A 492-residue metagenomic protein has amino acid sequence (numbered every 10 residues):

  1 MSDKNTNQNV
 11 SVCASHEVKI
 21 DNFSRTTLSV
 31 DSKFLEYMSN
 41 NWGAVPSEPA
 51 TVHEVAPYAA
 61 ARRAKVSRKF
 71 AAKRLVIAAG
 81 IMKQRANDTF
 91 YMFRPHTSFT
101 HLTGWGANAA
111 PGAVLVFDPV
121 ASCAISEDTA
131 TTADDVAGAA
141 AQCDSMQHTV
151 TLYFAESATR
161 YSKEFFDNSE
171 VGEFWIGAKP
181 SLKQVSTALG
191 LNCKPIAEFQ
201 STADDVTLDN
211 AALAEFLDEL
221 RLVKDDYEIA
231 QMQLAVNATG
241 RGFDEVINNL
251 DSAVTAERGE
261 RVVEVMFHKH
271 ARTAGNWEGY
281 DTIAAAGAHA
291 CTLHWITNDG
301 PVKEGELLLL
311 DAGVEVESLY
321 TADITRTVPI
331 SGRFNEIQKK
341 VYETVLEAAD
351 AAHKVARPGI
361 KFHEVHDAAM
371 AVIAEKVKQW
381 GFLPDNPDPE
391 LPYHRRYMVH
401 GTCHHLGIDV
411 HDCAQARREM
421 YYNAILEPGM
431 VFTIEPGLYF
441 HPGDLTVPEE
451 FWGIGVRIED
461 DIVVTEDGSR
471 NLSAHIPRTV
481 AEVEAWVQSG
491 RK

Functional and structural regions predicted by a protein language model:
M1-K492: Active-site neighborhoods and metal-handling regions in enzymes and metal-associated proteins
